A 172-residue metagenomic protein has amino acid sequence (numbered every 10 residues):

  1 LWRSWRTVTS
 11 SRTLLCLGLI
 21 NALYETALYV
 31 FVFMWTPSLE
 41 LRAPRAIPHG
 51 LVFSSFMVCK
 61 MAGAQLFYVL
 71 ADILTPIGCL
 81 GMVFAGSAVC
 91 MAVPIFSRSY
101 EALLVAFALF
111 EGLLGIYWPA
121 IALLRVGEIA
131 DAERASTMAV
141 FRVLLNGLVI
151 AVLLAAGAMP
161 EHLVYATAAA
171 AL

Functional and structural regions predicted by a protein language model:
L1-I20: Juxtamembrane intracellular "pre-TM" segments in multi-pass secondary transporters
W5-S11, L41-R42, I95-S97: Helix-boundary and loop/linker segments of multi-pass membrane transporters
I20-P37, V52-D72, L80-V83, S87 (+1 more regions): Substrate-agnostic recognition of the 12-TM MFS/MFS-like secondary transporter fold
F33-H49, P94: Short amphipathic helix-loop junctions that connect adjacent transmembrane helices in Major Facilitator Superfamily/SLC
A46, P76-I77, Y100, D131 (+1 more regions): Membrane-helix interface/capping residues of multi-pass secondary transporters
G78-V93, A169: Structural signature of the two symmetry-related core transmembrane helices
P94-F107, Y117: Helix-loop junctions at membrane interfaces in 12-TM secondary transporters
V164-L172: Symmetry-related core transmembrane helices of the 12-TM Major Facilitator Superfamily/SLC fold
